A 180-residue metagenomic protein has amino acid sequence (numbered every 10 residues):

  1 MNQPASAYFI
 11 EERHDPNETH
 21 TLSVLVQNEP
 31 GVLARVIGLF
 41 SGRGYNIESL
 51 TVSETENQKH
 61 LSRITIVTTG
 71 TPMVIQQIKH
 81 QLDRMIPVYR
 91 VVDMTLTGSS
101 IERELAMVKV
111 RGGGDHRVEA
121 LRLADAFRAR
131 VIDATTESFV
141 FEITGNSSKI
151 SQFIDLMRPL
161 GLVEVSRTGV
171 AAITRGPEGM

Functional and structural regions predicted by a protein language model:
M1-S62, V67-M180: Long, contiguous binding/interaction regions
